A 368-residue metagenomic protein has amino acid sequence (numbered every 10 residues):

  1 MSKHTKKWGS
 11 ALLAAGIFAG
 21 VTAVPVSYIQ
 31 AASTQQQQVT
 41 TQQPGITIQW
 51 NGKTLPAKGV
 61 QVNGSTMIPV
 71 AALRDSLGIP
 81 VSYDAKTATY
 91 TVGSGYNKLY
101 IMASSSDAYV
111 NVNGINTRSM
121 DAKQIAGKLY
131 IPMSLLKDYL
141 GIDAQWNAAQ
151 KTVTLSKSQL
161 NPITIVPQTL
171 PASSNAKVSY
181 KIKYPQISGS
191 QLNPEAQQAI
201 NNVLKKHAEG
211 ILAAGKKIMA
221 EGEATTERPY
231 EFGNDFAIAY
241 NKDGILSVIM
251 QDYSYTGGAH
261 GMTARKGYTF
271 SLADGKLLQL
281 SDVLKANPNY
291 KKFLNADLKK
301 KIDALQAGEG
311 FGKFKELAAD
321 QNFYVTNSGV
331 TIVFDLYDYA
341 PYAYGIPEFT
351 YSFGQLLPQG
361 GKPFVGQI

Functional and structural regions predicted by a protein language model:
S2-T5, S27-I368: Compositionally biased intrinsically disordered regions enriched in Thr/Gly
K6-A11: Sec-dependent signal peptide recognition, specifically the positively charged N-region followed immediately by
L13-F18: Hydrophobic helical h-region of N-terminal Sec-dependent signal peptides in bacterial secretory/periplasmic proteins
A19-Y28: C-terminal segment of classical bacterial N-terminal signal peptides
